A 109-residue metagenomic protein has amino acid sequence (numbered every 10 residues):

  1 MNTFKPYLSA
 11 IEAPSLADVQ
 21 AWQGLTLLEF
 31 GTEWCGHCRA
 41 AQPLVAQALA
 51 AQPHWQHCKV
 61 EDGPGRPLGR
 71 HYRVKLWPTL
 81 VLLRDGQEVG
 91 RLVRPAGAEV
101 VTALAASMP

Functional and structural regions predicted by a protein language model:
M1-L25: N-terminal leader/targeting and pre-domain segments
A10, F30, A46-L49, P53-P67: Thiol-based oxidoreductase modules, predominantly thioredoxin-like and allied folds used for disulfide exchange
L16-A17, R66-G69: Short hydrophobic/charged patches on amphipathic alpha-helices used for structural packing and interfaces
W22-Q23, P53, L76: Residue-level preference for short coil/turn positions at secondary-structure junctions
F30-P43: Conserved redox-active cysteine motifs that mediate thiol-disulfide chemistry, especially di-cysteine Cys-X(1-2)-Cys
G36, P64, E99: Short alpha-helical
H71-K75: A short glycine-leucine-enriched loop at secondary-structure breakpoints that most characteristically corresponds
L76, V81-P109: Non-catalytic, surface beta->alpha helical segment in thiol-disulfide oxidoreductase systems
